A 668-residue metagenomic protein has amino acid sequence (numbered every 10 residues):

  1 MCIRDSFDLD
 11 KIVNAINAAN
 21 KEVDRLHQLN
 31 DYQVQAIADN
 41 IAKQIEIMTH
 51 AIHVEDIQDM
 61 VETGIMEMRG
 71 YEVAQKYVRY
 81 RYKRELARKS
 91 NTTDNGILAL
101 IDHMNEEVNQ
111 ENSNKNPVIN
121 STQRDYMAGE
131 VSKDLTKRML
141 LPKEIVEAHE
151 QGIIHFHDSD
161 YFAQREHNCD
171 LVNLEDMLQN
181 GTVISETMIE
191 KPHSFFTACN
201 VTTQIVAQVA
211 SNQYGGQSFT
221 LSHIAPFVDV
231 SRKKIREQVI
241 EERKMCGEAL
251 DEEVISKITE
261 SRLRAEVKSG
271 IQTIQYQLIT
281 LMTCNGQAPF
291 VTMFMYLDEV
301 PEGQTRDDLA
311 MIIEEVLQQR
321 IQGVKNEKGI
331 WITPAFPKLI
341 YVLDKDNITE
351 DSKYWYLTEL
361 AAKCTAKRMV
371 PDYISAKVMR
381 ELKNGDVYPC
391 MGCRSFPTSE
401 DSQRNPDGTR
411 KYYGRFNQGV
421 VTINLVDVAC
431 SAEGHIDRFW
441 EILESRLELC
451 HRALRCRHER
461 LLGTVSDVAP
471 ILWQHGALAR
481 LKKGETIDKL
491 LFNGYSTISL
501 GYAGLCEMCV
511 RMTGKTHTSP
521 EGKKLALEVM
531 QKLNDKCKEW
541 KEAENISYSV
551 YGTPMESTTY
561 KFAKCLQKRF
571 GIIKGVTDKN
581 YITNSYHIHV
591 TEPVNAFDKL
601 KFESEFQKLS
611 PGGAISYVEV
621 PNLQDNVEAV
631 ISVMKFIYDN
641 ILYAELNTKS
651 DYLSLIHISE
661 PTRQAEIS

Functional and structural regions predicted by a protein language model:
M1-D5, I656-I667: Residue-level detector of conserved catalytic or cofactor/ligand-binding positions in enzyme active sites
R4, V23-N30, I47, K411-Y412 (+2 more regions): A ubiquitous short alpha-helical element
D5-L100: Charged, amphipathic alpha-helical regulatory modules used for macromolecular assembly or allosteric control
I12-I16, I224, V228, M508-C509: Buried hydrophobic packing segments
V61, M293, L505: Short, conserved catalytic/metal-binding motifs centered on acidic residues
K83-G494, K515, S519-L655, S659 (+1 more regions): Conserved catalytic cores of very large enzyme subunits
F219, G494-M508: Conserved phosphate/anionic-ligand binding catalytic regions in large, soluble enzymes, centered on
E507-K515: Well-ordered alpha-helical scaffold segments within catalytic/enzyme domains
